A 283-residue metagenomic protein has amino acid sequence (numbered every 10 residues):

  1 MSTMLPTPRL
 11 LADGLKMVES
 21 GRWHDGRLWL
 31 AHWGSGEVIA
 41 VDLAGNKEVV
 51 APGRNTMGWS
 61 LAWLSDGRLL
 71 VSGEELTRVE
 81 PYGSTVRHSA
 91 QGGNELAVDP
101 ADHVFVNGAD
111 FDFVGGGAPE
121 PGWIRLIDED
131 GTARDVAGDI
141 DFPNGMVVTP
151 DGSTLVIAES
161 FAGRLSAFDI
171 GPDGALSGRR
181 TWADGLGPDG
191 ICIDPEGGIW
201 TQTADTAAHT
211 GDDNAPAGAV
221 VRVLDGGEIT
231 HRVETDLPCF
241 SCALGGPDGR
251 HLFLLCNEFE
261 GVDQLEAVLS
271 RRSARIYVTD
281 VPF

Functional and structural regions predicted by a protein language model:
M1-G14, L43-G45, T279-P282: A short helix->beta-strand "capping" segment at the edge of beta-propeller domains
M1-T7, G45-V49, Y82-V86, I127-R134 (+2 more regions): Beta-strand initiation motifs
A12-D25, G53-G73, A90-D112, A118-W123 (+3 more regions): Beta-rich, blade/repeat-based domains predominating in secreted/periplasmic proteins but also intracellular
W33-G34, F111-P121, S160-G163, A208-A217 (+1 more regions): Short, solvent-exposed loop/turn segments at conserved positions within beta-propeller repeat blades
E37-I39, E75-T77, G122-R125, R164-S166 (+2 more regions): A short loop-to-beta-strand structural motif that recurs across blades of beta-propeller domains
F168-G174, D280-F283: Short loop/turn segments immediately following beta-strands, especially the blade-tip and inter-blade linker loops
S241-F283: Blade-level signature of beta-propeller repeat domains, shared across WD40, Kelch, NHL, RCC1 and BNR/Asp-box propellers
